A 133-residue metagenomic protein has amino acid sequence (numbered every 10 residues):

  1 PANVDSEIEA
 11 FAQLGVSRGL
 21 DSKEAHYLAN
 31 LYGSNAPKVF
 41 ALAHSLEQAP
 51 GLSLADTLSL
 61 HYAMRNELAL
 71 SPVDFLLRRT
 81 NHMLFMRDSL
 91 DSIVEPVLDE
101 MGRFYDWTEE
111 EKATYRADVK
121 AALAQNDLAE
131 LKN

Functional and structural regions predicted by a protein language model:
P1-N133: C-terminal accessory subdomains/tails of enzymes that are appended
